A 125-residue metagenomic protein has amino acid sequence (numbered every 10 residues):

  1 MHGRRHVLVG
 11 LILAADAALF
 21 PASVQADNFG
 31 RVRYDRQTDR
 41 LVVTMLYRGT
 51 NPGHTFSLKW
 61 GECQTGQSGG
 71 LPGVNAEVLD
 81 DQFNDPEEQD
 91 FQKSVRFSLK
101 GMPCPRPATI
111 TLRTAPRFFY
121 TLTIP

Functional and structural regions predicted by a protein language model:
R4-L8: N-terminal export leaders
G10-A18: Bacterial N-terminal signal peptides
D27-Q64: Short, surface-exposed binding/anchoring microloops in extracellular/periplasmic proteins
R36-T38, N51, Q64-P72, G101-R106: A short, structured loop/turn motif at beta-sheet edges
F56-D80: The feature marks short-to-medium sequence segments in extracytoplasmic or secretory-pathway proteins
E77-T109: Short, solvent-exposed, Trp/other aromatic-anchored flexible loops in extracytoplasmic proteins
R113-T123: Short acidic/polar inter-strand loop motif in beta-rich domains
